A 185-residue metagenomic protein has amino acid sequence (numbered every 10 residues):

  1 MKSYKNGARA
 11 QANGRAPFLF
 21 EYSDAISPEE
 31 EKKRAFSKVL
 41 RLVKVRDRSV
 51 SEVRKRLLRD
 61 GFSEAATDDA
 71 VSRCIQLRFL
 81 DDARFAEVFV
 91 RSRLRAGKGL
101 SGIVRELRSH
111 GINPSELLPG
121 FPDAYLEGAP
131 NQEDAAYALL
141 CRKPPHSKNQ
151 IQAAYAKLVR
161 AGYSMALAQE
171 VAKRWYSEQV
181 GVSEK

Functional and structural regions predicted by a protein language model:
M1-K185: An alpha-helical, amphipathic repeat domain used for nucleic-acid recognition, typified by the mTERF helical solenoid
